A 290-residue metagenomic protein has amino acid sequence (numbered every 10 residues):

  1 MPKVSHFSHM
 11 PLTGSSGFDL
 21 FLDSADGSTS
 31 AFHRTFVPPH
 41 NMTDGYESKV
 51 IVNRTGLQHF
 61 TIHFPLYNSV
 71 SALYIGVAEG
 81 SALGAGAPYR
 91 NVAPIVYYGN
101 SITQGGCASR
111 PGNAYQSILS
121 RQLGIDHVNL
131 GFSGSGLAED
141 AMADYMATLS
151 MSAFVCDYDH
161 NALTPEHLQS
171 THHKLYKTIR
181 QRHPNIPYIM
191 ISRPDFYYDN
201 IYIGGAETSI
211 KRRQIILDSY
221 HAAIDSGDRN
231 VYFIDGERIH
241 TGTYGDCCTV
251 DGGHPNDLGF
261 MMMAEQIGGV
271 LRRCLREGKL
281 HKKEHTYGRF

Functional and structural regions predicted by a protein language model:
M1-P94, R272-F290: N-terminal secretory targeting modules
F60-G136, D140-S150: Serine-esterase "nucleophile elbow" of acetyl-processing enzymes
G99-N100, L130-S133, D157-H160, I191-P194 (+1 more regions): Active-site-proximal beta-strand/loop segments in catalytic clefts of secreted hydrolases
C107-P111, F132, E166-L168, I201-G204: Short, solvent-exposed loop/turn segments at secondary-structure boundaries
Y115, T171-L175, R212-S219: A general structural detector for well-ordered alpha-helical segments in enzyme core domains, enriched
L119, G136-R182, R193-N200, C247: Oxyanion-hole/transition-state-stabilizing segment in secreted/luminal serine hydrolases and related acyltransferases
A147, F196-F290: Catalytic His-Asp segment of secreted/periplasmic serine-dependent ester chemistry enzymes
H183-Y188: A short helix->loop->beta-strand "cap" motif at the edges of active sites that frequently abuts
